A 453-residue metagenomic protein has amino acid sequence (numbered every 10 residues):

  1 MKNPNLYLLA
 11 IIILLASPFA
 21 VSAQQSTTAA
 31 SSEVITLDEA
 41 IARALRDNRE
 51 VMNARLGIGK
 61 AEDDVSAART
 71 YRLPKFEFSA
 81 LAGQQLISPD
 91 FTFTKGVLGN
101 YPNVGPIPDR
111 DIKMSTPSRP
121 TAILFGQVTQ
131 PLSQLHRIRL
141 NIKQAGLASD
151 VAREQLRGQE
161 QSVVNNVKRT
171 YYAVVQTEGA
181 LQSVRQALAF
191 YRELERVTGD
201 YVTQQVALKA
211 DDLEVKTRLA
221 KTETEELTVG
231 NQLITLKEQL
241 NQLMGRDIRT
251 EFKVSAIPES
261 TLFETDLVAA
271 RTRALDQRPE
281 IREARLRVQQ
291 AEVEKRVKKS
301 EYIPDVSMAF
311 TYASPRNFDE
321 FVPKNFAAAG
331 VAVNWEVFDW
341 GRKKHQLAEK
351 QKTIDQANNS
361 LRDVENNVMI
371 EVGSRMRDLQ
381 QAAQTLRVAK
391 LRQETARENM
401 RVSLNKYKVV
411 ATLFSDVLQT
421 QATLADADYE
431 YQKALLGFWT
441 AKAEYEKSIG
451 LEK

Functional and structural regions predicted by a protein language model:
K2, I35, D63, L156-R273 (+3 more regions): Periplasmic alpha-helical coiled-coil/stalk elements that build and connect Gram-negative outer-membrane
K2-L8, A23-A30, E77, Q84-L86 (+1 more regions): Acidic, low-complexity, intrinsically disordered peripheral segments
L9-P18: Bacterial N-terminal signal peptides
A23-L81, I87-S88, P131, I248 (+6 more regions): Bacterial Sec-pathway N-terminal export signals of envelope proteins
M52, K75-D90, I112-R119, T129-G158 (+5 more regions): Small/polar (Gly/Ser/Thr/Ala-rich) solvent-exposed segments that form structured loops/beta-strands/short helices used
N53-A68, Q159, V163-Q182, D200 (+6 more regions): Amphipathic alpha-helical coiled-coil segments
D90-M114: Flexible, solvent-exposed loop segments that connect beta-strands
A122-V128, A270, A327-V333: Hydrophobic, lipid-facing positions within transmembrane beta-strands of outer-membrane proteins
